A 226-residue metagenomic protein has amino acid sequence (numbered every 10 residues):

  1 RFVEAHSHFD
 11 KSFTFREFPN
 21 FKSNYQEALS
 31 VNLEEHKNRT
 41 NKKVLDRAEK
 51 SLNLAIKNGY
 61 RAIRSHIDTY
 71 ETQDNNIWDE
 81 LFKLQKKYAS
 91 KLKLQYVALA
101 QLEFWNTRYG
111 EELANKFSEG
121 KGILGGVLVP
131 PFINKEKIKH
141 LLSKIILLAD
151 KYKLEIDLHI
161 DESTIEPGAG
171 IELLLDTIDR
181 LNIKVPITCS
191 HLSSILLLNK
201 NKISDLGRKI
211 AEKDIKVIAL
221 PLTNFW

Functional and structural regions predicted by a protein language model:
R1-F18, S163-T164: Di-metal (Zn2+ and/or Mg2+/Mn2+) metal-binding site signature of metallo-dependent hydrolases with the MBL/beta-CASP
H6, G59, L124, V217: Conserved, mostly hydrophobic/aromatic
S12-V44, G120-I123, G170-T188, D214-K216: Active-site gating loops and adjacent loop-to-helix segments of metal-dependent hydrolytic enzymes
F15-H66, T72-Y88, E112-S118: Alpha-helical scaffold segments that flank or form the walls of functional sites
I67-L192: Metal-coordinating catalytic core of metallo-dependent amide/deamination hydrolases
L147, D179-W226: Active-site-adjacent C-terminal substructures of enzyme catalytic domains
